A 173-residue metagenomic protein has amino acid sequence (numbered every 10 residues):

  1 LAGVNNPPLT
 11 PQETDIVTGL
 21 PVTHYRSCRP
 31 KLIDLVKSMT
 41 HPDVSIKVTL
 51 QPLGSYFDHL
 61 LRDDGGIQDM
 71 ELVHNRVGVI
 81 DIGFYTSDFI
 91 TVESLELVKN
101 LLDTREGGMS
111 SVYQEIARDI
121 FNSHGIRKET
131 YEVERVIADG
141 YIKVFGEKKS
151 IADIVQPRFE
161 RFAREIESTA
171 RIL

Functional and structural regions predicted by a protein language model:
L1-V77, E96-S111, S123, Y131-L173: Nucleotide/phosphate-binding catalytic cleft detector across ATP-hydrolyzing and phosphate-transferring enzymes
G54, F84-Y85: Short, glycine/acidic-enriched loop or turn micro-motifs at the edges of active sites
D81: Conserved catalytic-loop position in the HRD/HxD motif
S87-T91: Short beta-strand scaffold segments in enzyme catalytic cores
I116: P-loop NTP-binding/switch modules centered on Walker-like glycine-rich loops
